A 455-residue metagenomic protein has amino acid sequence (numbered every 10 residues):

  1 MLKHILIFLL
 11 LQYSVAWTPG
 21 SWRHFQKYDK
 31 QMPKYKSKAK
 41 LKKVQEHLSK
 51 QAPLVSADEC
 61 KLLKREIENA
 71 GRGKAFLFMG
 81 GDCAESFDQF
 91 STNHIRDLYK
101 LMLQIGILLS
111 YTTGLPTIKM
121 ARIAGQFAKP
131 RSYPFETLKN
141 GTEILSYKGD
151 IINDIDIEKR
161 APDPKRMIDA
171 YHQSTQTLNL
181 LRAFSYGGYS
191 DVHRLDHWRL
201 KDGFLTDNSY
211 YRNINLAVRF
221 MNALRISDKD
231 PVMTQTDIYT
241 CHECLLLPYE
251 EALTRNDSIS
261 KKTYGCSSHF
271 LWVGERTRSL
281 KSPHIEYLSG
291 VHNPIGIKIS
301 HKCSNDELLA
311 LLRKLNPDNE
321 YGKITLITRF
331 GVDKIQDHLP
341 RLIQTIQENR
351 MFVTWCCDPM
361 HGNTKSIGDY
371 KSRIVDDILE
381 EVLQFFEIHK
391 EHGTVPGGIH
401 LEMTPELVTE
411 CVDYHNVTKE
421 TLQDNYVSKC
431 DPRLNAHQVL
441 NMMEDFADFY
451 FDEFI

Functional and structural regions predicted by a protein language model:
M1-F8: Sec-dependent signal peptide recognition, specifically the positively charged N-region followed immediately by
G20-Q31, D58-K74: N-terminal amphipathic alpha-helix/helix-capping segment at the start of soluble metabolic enzymes
Q31-E46, Q51-E59, A75, G80-G81: N-terminal signal-anchor module of multipass membrane proteins
L62-K64, K281-H284, P340-L342: Glycine-rich, charged/polar anion/phosphate-binding loops that engage phosphate groups from diverse ligands
K74, A84-E85, Q89-G331, R373 (+4 more regions): Active-site-facing alpha/beta catalytic cores
K323-I327, V332-W355, H361-V408: Non-transmembrane, aqueous-exposed alpha-helical and coiled segments at domain scale
